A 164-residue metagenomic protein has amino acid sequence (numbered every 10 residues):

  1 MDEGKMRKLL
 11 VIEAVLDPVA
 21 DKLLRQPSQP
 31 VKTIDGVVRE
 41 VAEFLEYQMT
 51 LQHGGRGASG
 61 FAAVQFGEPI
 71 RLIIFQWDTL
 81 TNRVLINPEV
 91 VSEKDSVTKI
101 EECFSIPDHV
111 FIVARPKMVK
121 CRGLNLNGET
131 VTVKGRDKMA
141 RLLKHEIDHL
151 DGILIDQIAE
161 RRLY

Functional and structural regions predicted by a protein language model:
M1-Y164: Positively charged
